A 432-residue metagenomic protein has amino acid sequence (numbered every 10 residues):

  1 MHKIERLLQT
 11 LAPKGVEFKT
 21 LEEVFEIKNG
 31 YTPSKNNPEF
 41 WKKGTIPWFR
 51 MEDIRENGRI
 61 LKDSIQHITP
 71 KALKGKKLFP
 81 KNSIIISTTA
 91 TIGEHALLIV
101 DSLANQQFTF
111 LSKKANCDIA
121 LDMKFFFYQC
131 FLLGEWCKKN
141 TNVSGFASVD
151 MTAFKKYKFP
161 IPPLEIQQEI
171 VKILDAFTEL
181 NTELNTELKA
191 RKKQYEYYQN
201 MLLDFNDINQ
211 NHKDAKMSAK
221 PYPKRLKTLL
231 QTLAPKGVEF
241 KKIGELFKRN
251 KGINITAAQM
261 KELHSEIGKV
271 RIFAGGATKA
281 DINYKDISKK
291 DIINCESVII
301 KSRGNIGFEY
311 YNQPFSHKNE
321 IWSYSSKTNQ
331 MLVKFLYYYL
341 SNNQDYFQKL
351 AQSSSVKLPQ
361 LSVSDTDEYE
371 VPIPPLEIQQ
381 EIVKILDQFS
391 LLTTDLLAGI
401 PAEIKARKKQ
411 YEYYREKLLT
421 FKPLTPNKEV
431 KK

Functional and structural regions predicted by a protein language model:
M1-K432: Charged, alpha-helix-forming regions
